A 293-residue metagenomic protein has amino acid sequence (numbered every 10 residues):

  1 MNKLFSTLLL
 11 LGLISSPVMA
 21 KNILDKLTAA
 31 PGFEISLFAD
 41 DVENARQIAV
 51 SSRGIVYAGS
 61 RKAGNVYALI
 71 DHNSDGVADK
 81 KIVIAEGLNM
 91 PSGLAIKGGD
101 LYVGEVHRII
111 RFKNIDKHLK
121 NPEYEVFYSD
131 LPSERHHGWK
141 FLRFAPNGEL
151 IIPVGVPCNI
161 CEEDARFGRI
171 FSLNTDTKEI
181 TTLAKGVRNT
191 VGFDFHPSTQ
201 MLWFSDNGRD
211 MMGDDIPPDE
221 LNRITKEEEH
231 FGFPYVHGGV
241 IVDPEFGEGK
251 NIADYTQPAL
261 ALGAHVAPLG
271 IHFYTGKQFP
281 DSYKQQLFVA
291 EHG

Functional and structural regions predicted by a protein language model:
K21-P31, W139, V156-N159, L173-K178 (+2 more regions): Beta-propeller domain segments
N22-E43, D79: A short helix->beta-strand "capping" segment at the edge of beta-propeller domains
L37-V42, I82-G87, F127-E134, T182-G186 (+1 more regions): Surface loop/turn motifs at the tips and blade-to-blade linkers of beta-strand repeat domains
D41-N44, G87-M90, K97, G138 (+5 more regions): Beta-rich catalytic cores
S51-R53, I96-G98, F144-N147, H196-T199 (+1 more regions): Residue-level detector of Asp-centered blade-edge/turn motifs that repeat once per structural unit in beta-propeller
I55-G59, D100-V103, E149-P153, M201-S205 (+1 more regions): Conserved beta-propeller blade signature
L69-S74, F112-L119, T225-F231: Short loop/turn segments immediately following beta-strands, especially the blade-tip and inter-blade linker loops
H107-A145, P153-C158, E179, A184: Asp-box/WD-like beta-propeller blade repeats and closely related beta-sheet repeat scaffolds
